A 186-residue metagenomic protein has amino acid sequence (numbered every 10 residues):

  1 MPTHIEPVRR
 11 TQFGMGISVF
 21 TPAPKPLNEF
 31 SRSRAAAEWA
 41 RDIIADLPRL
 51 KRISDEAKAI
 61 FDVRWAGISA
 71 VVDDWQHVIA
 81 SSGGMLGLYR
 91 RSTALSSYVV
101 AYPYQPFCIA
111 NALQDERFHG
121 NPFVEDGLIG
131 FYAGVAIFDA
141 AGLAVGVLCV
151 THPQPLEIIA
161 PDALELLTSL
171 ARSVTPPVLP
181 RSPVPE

Functional and structural regions predicted by a protein language model:
P2-A94, D162, L166-E186: Intrinsically disordered, low-complexity terminal regulatory regions
W65, G134, V147: Short hydrophobic/aromatic beta-strand element in the GNAT-like acyltransferase core that lines or flanks the acyl-donor
V71, W75-H77, L86-G130: Regulatory sensory and allosteric helical modules in signal-transduction proteins and certain transcription factors
V72, D139, G146: A cytosolic small-molecule/anion-sensing beta-strand core signal
Y98-Y102, A140, S169: Residue-level signal for well-ordered alpha-helical scaffold segments within enzymatic catalytic domains
G130-D139: A short, aliphatic-rich beta-strand micro-motif
F138-L143, P153: Flexible loop/coil segments at beta-strand boundaries within sensory signal-transduction domains
L148-E157: Short beta-strand-to-loop transition segments that serve as allosteric relay/switch motifs in sensory/regulatory domains
